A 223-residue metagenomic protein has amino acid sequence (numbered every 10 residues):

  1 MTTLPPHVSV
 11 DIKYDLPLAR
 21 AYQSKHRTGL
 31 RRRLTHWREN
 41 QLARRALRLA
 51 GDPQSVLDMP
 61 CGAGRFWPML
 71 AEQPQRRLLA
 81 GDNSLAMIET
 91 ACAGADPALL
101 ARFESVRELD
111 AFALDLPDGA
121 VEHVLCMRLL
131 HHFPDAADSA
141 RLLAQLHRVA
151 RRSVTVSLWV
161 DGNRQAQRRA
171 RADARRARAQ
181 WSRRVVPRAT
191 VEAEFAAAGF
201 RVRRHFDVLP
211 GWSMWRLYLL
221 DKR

Functional and structural regions predicted by a protein language model:
M1-A113, A137, T155-R223: Class I (Rossmann-like) S-adenosyl-L-methionine-dependent methyltransferase catalytic domain, capturing the SAM-binding
L70, Q145-L146: Class I S-adenosylmethionine-dependent transferase superfamily signal
L114-G119: Short amphipathic alpha-helix with an adjacent loop that forms part of the alpha/beta core around
E122: Acidic donor-binding loop of glycosyltransferase active sites
L125: A conserved beta-strand element that flanks and buttresses the S-adenosyl-L-methionine
R128-H132: Short catalytic micro-motifs in class I SAM-dependent methyltransferases
F133-Q145: A short, conserved alpha-helix within the catalytic core of class I
V149-V154: Short glycine-dipeptide loop
